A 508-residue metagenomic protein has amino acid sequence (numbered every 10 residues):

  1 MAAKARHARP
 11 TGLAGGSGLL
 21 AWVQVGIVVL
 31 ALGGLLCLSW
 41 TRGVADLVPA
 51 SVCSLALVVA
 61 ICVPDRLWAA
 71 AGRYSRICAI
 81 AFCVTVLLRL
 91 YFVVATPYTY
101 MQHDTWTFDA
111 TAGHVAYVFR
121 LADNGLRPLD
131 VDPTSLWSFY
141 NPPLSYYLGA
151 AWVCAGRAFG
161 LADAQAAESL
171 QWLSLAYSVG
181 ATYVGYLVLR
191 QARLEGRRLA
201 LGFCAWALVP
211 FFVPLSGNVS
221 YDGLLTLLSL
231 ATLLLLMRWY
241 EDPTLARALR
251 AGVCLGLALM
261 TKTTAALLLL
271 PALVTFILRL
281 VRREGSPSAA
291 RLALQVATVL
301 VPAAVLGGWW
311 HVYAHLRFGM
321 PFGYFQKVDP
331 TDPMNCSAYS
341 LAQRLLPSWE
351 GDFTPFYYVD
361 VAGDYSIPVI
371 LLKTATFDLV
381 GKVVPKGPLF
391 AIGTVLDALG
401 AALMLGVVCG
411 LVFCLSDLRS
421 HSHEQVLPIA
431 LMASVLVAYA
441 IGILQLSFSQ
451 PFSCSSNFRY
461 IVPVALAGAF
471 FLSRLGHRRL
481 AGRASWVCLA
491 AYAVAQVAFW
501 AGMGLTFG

Functional and structural regions predicted by a protein language model:
M1-A95, L280-V281, R291-P302, S416-S420 (+2 more regions): Start-transfer (signal-anchor) and selected internal transmembrane alpha helices of multi-pass inner/ER membrane
W40-S54, Q165-Y177, Y358-A440: Membrane-interface anchor segments at the N-terminal boundary of transmembrane helices in multi-pass membrane enzymes
V94-Q102, T107-W137, L144, C154-R157 (+1 more regions): Extracytosolic helix-loop segments that constitute the early lumenal/periplasmic catalytic or substrate-binding loops
L161-Q165, G185-L208, L227: Transmembrane-helix signature of polytopic, membrane-embedded enzymes that assemble or transfer cell-envelope glycans
E168-R193, A231, C409: Transmembrane-helix motifs of polytopic, lipid-linked glycan transferases
Q191-R193, T232-R250, A258, L280: Membrane-interface transmembrane helices that cradle and orient dolichyl/undecaprenyl
L235-R238, L268-A303: Perimembrane helix-loop-helix junctions
L294-G406: Membrane-lumen/periplasm interface segments of specific transmembrane helices in polyprenyl phosphate-linked
